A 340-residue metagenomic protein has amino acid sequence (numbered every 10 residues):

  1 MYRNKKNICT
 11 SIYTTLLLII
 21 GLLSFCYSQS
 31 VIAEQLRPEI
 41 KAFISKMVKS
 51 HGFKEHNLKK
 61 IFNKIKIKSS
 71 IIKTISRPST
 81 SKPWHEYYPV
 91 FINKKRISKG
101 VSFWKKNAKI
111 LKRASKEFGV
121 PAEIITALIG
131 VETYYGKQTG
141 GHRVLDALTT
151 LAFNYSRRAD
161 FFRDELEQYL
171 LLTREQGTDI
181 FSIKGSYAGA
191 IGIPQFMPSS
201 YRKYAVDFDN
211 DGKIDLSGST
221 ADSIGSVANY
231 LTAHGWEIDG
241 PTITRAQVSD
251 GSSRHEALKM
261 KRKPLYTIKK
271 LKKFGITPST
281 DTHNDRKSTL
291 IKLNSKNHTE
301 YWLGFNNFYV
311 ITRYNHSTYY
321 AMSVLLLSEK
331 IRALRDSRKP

Functional and structural regions predicted by a protein language model:
M1-T10: N-terminal secretory signal peptides that target proteins for export/translocation
Y13-C26: Bacterial N-terminal signal peptides
I32-S115: An acidic, Gly/Ser/Thr/Pro-rich helix-cap/linker signature
R37-E39, K46-S50, H56-N63, R163-K184 (+1 more regions): A contiguous strand-loop segment
K66-S69, E132-G136, A190, E237 (+5 more regions): Solvent-exposed loop/turn segments at secondary-structure junctions within structured extracellular/periplasmic domains
P89-S226, T232: Acidic/His-rich structured neighborhood in mature extracellular/periplasmic domains
I180, K184-K296: Flexible, glycine-rich surface segments
K287-P340: C-terminal functional modules
